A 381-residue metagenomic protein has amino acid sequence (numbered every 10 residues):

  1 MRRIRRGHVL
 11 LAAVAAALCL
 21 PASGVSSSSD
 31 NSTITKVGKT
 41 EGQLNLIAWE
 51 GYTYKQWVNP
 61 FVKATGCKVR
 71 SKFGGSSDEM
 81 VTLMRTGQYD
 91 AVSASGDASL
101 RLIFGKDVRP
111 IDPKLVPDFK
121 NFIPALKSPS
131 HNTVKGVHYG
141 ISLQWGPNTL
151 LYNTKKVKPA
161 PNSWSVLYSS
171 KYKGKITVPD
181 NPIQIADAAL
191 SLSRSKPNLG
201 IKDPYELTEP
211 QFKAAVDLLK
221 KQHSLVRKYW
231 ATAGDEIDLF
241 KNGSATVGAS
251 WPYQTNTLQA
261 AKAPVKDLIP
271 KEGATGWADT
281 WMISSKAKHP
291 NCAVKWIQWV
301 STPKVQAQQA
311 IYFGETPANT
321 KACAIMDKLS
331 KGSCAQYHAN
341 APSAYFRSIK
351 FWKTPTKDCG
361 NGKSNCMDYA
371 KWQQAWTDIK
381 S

Functional and structural regions predicted by a protein language model:
M1-Q43: Short, low-complexity disordered leader/linker segments with a strong preference for bacterial N-terminal type II
D30-L102: Early extracytoplasmic/lumenal segment of secretory-pathway proteins
I47-A48, Y52-K55, S93-K241: Extracytoplasmic ligand-binding site segments that recognize negatively charged/polar headgroups
D90-A94, Y229, T246-W251, D267: Paired acidic/hydrophobic, glycine-rich loop segments that form the ligand-binding mouth/hinge of periplasmic-binding
L102-I111, V134-V137, T257-I269, S333-C334: Ligand-binding "clamshell"
S250, Q259-Y312, S381: Extracytoplasmic/periplasmic substrate-recognition and gating elements
S284-K350: Mature extracytoplasmic/periplasmic domains
F346-S381: Conserved C-terminal helix/tail region of periplasmic/extracytoplasmic solute-binding proteins
